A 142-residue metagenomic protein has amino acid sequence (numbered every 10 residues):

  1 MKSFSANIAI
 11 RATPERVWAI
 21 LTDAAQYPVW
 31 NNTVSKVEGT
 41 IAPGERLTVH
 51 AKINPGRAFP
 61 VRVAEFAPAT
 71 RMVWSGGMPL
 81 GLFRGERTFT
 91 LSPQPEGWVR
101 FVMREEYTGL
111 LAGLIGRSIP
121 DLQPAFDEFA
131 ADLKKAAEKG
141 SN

Functional and structural regions predicted by a protein language model:
M1-E38, A42, D132: Hydrophobic ligand-binding cavity/cleft-lining segments
A12, S75, G116-R117: Short, contiguous strand/loop micro-motifs
V17, P43, P68, D127-F129 (+1 more regions): Short alpha-helical linear motifs
P28, E38, E45, K52-R100 (+2 more regions): Hydrophobic-ligand binding "helix-grip"
P43-L47, I53, F89, R117 (+1 more regions): Alpha-helix boundary/capping detector
R100, E106-N142: A conserved amphipathic terminal alpha-helix motif
